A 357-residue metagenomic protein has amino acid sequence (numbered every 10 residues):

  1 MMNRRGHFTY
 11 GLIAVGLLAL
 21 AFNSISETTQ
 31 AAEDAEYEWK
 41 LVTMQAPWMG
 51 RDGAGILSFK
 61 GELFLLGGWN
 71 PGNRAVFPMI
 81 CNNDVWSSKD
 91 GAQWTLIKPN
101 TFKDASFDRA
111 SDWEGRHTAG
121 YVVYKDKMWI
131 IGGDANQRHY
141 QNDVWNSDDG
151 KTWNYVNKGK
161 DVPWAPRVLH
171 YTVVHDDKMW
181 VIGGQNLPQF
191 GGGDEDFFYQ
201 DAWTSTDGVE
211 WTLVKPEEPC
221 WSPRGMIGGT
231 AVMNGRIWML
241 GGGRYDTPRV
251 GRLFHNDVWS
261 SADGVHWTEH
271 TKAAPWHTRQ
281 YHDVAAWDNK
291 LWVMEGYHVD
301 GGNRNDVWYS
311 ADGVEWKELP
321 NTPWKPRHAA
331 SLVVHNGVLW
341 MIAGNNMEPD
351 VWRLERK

Functional and structural regions predicted by a protein language model:
M1-N3, L20-E36: Basic/polar N-terminal segments that are highly enriched at the extreme N-terminus, encompassing both cleavable
M2-I13: Bacterial N-terminal signal peptides that target proteins for export
G11-N23: Bacterial N-terminal signal peptides
Q30-K357: Kelch-like beta-propeller repeat domains
